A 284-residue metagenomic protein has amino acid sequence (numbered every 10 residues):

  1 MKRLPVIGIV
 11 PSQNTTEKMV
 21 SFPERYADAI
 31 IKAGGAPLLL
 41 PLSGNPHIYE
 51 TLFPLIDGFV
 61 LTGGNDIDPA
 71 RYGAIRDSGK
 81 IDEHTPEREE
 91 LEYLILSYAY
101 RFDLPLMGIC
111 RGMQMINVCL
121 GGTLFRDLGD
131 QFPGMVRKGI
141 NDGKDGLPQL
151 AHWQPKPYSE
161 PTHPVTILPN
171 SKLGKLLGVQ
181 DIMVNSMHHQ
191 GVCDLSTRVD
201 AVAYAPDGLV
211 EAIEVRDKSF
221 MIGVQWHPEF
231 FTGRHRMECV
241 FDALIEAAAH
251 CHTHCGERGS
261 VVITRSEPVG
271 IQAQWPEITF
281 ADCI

Functional and structural regions predicted by a protein language model:
M1-I109, V118-F125, G129-M183, H189 (+4 more regions): N-terminal beta1-alpha1 cap of cysteine-dependent amidohydrolase-like domains
M113: The feature captures the ABC ATPase H-loop/switch
I222-Q225: Active-site-proximal beta-strand elements of phosphoester/diester hydrolases
